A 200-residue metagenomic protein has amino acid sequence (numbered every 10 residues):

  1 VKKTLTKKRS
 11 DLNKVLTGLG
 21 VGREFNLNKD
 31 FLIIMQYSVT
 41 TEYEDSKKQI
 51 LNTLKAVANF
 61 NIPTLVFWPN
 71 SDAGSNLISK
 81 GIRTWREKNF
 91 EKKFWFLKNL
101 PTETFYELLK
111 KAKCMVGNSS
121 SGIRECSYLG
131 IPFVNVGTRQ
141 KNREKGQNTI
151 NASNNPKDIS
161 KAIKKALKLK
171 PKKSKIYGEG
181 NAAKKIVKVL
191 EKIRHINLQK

Functional and structural regions predicted by a protein language model:
V1-K200: Nucleotide-activated sugar donor-binding and catalytic core shared by glycosyltransferases and related lipid-linked
